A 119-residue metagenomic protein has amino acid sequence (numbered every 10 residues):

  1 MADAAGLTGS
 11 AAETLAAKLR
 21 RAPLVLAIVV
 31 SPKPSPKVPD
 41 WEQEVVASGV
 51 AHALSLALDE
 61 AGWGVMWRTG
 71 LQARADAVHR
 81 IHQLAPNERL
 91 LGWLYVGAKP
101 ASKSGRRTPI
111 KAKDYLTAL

Functional and structural regions predicted by a protein language model:
M1-A47: Glycine/small-residue-rich phosphate/adenosyl-binding loop
S10-E13, V78-R80, K103: Glycine-rich, charged/polar anion/phosphate-binding loops that engage phosphate groups from diverse ligands
L15, R80, A112-Y115: Glycine-rich, flexible loop/turn motifs
A22-L24, A61, L90-G92: Generic beta-strand structural signal
L26, P32-I81: Small-aliphatic-rich amphipathic alpha-helix that forms the alpha element of a beta-alpha
V78-L91: Short, electropositive alpha-helical surface patch
L90-L119: C-terminal helix-cap and adjacent tail motif
